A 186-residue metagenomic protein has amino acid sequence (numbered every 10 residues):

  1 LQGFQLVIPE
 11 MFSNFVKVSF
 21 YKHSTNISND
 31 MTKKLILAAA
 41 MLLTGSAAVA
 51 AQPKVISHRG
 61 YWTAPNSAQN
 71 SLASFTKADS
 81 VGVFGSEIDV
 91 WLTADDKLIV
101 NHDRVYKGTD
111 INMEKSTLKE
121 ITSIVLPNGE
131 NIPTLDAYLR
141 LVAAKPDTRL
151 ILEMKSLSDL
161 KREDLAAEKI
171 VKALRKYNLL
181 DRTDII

Functional and structural regions predicted by a protein language model:
L1-Q2, V7, M11-P53: Bacterial Sec-dependent N-terminal signal peptides
A50-I186: Phosphate-group recognition and catalysis centered on beta-loop-alpha active-site segments
